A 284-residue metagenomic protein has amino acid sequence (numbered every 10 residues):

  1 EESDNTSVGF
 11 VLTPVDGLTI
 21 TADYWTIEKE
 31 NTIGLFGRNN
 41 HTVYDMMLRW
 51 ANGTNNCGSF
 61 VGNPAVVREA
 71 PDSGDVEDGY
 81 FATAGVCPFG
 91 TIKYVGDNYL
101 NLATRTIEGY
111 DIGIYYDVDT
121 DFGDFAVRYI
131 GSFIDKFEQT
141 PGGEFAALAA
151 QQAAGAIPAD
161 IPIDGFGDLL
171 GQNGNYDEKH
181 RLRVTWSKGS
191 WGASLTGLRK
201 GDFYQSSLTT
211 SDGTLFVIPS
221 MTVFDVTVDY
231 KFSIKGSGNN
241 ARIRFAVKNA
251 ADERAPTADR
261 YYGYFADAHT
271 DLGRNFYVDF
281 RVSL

Functional and structural regions predicted by a protein language model:
E1-T21, V95-Y110, D117, N173-E178 (+1 more regions): Outer-membrane beta-barrel signature, preferentially recognizing the C-terminal barrel domain of Gram-negative
S3, V15, I107, D119-F122 (+6 more regions): Outer-membrane beta-barrel channels and translocator barrels
V8, L18-A22, I112, V118-T120 (+6 more regions): Transmembrane beta-strands of outer-membrane beta-barrel proteins
L12-P14, Y116-V118, W186-K188, G197 (+2 more regions): Residue-level signature of outer-membrane beta-barrel architecture
D16-G17, W50-F60, P64-E69, A103-R105 (+3 more regions): Short loop/turn motifs that connect adjacent beta-strands in outer-membrane beta-barrel proteins
T19, E30, D135-E138, S194-S207 (+1 more regions): C-terminal beta-signal and adjacent terminal beta-strands/loops of Gram-negative outer-membrane beta-barrel proteins
H41-I107, E144-G174, T185, S283: Flexible glycine-rich, low-complexity coil/linker segments exposed to the extracellular/periplasmic environment
V127-K235, R260: C-terminal beta-barrel architecture of Gram-negative outer-membrane proteins
